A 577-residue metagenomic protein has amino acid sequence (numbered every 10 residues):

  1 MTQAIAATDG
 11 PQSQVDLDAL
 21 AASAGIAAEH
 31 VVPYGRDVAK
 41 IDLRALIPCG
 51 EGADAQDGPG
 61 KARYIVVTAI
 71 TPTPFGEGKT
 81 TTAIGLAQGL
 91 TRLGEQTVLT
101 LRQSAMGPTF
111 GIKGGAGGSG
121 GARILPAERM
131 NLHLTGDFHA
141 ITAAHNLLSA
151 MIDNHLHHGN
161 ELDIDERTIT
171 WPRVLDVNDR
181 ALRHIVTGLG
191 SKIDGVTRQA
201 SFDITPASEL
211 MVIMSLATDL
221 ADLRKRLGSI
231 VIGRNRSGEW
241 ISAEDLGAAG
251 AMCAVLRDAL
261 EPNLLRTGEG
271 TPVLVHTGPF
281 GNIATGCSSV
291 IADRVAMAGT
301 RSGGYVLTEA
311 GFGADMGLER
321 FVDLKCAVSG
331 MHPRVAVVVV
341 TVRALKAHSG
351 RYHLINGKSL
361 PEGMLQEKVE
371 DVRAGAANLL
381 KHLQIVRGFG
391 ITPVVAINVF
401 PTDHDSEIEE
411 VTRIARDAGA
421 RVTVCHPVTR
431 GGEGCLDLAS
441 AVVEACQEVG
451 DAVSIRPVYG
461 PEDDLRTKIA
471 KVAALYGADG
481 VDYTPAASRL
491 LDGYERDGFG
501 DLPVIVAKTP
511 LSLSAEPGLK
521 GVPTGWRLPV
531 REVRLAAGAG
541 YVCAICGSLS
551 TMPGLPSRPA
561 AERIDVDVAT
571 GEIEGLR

Functional and structural regions predicted by a protein language model:
T2-R577: Flexible phosphate-sensing "switch/lid" loops adjacent to ATP/NTP-binding sites across phosphate-transfer
